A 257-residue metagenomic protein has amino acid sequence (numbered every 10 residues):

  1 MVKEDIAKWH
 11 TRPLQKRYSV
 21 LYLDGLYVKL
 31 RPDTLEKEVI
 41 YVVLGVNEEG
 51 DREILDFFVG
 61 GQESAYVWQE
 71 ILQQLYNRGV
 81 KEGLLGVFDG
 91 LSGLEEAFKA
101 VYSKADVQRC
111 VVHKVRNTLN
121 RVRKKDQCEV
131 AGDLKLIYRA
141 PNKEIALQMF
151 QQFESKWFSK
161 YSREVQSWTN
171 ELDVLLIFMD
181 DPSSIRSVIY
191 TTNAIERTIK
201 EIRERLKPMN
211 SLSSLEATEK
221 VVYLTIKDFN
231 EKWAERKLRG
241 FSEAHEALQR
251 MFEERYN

Functional and structural regions predicted by a protein language model:
M1-F88, S92, E96, V101-K104 (+2 more regions): RNase H-like nuclease fold core
V20, K37-I40, A65-Q69, F88-E95 (+8 more regions): Amphipathic alpha-helical transducer elements in NTP-driven molecular machines
R31, E96, N120, K200-R203: Active-site-proximal flexible loops/turns
V59, Q73-Y76, K135, R203-K207: A broad detector of the eukaryotic-type serine/threonine protein kinase catalytic domain
L85-S92, A97-D133: Conserved beta-strand -> loop -> alpha-helix junction used to position metal-binding or nucleic-acid-contacting
L136-N257: Acidic/histidine-rich catalytic cores and adjacent linkers of DNA breakage/strand-transfer/modification proteins
